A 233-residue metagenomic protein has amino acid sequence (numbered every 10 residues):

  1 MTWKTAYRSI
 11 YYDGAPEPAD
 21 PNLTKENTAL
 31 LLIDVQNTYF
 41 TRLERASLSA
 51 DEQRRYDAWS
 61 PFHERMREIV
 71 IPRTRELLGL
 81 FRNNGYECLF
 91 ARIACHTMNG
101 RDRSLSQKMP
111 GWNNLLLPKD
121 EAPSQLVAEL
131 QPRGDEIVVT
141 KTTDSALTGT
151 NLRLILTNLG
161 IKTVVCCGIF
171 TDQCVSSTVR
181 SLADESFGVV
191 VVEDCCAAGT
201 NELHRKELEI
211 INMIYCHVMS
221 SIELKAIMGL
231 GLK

Functional and structural regions predicted by a protein language model:
M1-A29, L43-D51, E76-N84, C95-N99 (+1 more regions): Active-site-adjacent betaalpha module
L31-I33: Short hydrophobic beta-strand that contains or immediately precedes a catalytic carboxylate
Q36-L43: Short acidic, Gly/Ser-rich segments with clustered Asp/Glu that frequently serve as metal-coordination loops in enzyme
Y39, R55-P61, G85, I169: Intrinsic disorder/low-structure terminal segments
R55-P72, G111-E121: A short acidic, glycine-rich active-site loop that binds or catalyzes chemistry on phosphate/adenosine moieties
L89, I93-C95: A basic- and aromatic-enriched beta-loop-alpha substructure that forms the phosphate/nucleotide- and DNA/RNA-contacting
